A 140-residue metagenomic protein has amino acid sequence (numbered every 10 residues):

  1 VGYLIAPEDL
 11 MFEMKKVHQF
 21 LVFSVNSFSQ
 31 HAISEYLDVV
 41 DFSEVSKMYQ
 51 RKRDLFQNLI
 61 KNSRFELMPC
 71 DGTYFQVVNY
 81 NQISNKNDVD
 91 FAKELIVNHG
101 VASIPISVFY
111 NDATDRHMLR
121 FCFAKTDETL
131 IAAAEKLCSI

Functional and structural regions predicted by a protein language model:
V1-I140: PLP-dependent class I/II
